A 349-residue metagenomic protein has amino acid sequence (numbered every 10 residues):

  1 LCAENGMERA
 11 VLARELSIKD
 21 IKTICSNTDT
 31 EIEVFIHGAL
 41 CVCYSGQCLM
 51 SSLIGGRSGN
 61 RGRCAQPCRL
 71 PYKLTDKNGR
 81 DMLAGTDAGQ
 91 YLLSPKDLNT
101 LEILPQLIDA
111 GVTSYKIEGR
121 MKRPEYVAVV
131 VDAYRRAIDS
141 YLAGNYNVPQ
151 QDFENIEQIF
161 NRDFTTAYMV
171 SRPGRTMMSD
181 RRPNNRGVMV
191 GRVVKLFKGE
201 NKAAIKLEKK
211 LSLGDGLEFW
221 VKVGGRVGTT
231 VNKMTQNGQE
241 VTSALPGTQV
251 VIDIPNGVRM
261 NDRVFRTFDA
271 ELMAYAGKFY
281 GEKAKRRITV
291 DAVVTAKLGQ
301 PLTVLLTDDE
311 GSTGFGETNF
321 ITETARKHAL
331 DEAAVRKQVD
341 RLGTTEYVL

Functional and structural regions predicted by a protein language model:
A3-L349: Surface-exposed amphipathic alpha-helical tracts and adjacent flexible/coil segments at the periphery of soluble enzymes
